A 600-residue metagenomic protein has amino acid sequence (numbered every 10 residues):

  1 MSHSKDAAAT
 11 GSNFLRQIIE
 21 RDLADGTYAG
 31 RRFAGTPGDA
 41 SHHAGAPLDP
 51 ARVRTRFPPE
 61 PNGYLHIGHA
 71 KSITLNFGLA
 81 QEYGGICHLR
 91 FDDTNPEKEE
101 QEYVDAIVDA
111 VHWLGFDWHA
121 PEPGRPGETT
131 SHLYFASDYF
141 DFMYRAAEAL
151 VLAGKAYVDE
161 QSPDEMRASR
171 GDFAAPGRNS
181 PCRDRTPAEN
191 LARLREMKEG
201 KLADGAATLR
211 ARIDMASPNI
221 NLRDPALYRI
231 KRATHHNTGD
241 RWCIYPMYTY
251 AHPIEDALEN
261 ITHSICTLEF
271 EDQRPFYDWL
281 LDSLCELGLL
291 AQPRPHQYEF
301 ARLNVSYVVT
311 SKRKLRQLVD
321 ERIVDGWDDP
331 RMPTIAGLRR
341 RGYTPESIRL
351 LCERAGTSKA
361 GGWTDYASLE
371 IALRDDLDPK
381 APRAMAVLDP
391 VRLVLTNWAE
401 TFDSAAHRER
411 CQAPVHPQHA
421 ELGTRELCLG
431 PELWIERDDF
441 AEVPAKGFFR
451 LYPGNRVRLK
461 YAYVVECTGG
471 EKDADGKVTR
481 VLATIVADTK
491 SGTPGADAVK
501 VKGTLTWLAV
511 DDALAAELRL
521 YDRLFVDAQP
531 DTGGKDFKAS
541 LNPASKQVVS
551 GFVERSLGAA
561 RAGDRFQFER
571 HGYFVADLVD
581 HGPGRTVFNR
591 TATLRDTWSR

Functional and structural regions predicted by a protein language model:
G11-I19, T27-V108, T234-L268: N-terminal catalytic cores of NTP/NDP-binding nucleotidyl/phosphoryl-transfer enzymes
G26, N76, I107, L150 (+4 more regions): Residue-level signal for inorganic ion chemistry
G30-T36, P123, D159-P163, A206-R212 (+5 more regions): Short coil/turn segments at secondary-structure boundaries
P61, R90-K98, G127-F140, D164 (+5 more regions): Conserved short loop/turn motifs at secondary-structure junctions
N95, Q101, F135, A149-L315 (+4 more regions): Active-site cores that bind ATP or allylic diphosphates and position pyrophosphate for catalysis
Y103-F135, A147-A149, G154-Y157: A glycine-rich helix N-cap at a beta->alpha junction
Q292-A372, D376: Long, charged, mostly alpha-helical binding arms that flank functional sites
L351-R600: Substrate/cofactor-recognition hotspot
